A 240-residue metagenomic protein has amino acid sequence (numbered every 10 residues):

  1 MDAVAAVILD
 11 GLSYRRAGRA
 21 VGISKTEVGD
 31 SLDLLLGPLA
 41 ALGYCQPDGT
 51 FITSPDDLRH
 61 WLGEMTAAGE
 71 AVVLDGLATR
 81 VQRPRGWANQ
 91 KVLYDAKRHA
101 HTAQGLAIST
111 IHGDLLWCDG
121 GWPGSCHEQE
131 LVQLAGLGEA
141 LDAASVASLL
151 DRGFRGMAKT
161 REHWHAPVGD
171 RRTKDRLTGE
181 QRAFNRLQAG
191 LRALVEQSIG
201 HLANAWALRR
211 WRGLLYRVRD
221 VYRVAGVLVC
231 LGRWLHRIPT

Functional and structural regions predicted by a protein language model:
M1-G11: Short, amphipathic alpha-helical "recognition" segments used to contact nucleic acids or chromatin
V7, G29-L32: Generic alpha-helical hydrophobic packing signal
L12, I23, A41: Short glycine/serine/threonine/alanine-rich loop segments
R16, A20-D30, G37, F51-T240: Short, well-ordered secondary-structure "scaffold" segments embedded in the functional core of diverse domains
L34-T50: Short, basic alpha-helical nucleic acid-contact segments in DNA-binding proteins and DNA transaction factors
